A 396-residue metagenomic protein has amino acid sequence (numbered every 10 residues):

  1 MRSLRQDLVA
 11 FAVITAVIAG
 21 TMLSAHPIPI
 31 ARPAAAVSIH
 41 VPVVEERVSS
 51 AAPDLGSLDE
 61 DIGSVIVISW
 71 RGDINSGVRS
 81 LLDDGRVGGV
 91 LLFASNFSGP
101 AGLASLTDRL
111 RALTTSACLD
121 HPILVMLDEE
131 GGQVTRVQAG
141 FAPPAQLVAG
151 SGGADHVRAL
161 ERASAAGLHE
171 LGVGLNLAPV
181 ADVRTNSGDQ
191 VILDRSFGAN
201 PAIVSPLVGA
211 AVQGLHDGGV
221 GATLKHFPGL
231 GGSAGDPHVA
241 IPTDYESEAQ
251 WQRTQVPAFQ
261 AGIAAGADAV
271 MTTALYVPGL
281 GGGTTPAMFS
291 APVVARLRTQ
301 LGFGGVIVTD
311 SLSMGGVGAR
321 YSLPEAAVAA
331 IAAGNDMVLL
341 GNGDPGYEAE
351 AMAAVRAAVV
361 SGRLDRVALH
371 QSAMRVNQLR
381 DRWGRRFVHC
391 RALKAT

Functional and structural regions predicted by a protein language model:
R2-D84, S290, Q300, G318-T396: Preference for extracellular/luminal or secreted protein segments
S64-T114: N-terminal carbohydrate-binding/catalytic regions of secreted carbohydrate-active enzymes
S64-W70, G88-L92, I123-E129, L175-P179 (+5 more regions): Hydrophobic faces of well-ordered beta-strands that scaffold small-molecule active sites in alpha/beta enzyme cores
G77, S98-A117, I203-L364: Second-shell residues forming the walls of enzyme active-site clefts
T114-F141, V157-V183, V204-P228: Glycine-rich, aromatic-flanked loop segments that form ligand/cofactor-binding clefts across common enzyme folds
F141-G153, G198: A charged helix-plus-loop insertion that forms the helical arch/lid used to bind and gate nucleic-acid substrates
P143, L175-F197, G219-Y245: Short glycine/serine-rich loop/turn segments
G150-D155, S164, I192-L193: Active-site-adjacent helix-turn-beta-strand microarchitecture at beta-sheet edges that either contains or buttresses
